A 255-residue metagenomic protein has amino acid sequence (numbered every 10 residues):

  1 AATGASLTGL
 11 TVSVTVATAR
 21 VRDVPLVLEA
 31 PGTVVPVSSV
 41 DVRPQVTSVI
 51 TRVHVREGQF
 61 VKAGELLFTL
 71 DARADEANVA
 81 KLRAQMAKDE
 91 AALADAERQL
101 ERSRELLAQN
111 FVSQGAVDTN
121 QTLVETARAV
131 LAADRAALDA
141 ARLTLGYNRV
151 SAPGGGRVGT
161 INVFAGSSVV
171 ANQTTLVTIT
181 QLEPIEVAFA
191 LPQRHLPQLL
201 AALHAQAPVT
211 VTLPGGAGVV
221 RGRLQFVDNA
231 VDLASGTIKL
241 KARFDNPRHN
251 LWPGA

Functional and structural regions predicted by a protein language model:
A1-V12: Short, low-complexity, disordered spacer/linker segments enriched in small/polar/acidic residues
V14-T15, L26-E29, S151-A152, T212-R221: Short coil-to-beta-strand transition motifs
A19, D23-E29, V35, D41-A171 (+2 more regions): Amphipathic alpha-helical coiled-coil/rod segments that serve as protein-protein coupling scaffolds
V34-P36, L251: Structural recognition of beta-strand segments within beta-rich domains
G155, T174, P184-I185, A190-N229 (+2 more regions): Beta-strand/loop subdomains of soluble extracytoplasmic proteins
D245-A255: Edge-of-domain interaction segments
